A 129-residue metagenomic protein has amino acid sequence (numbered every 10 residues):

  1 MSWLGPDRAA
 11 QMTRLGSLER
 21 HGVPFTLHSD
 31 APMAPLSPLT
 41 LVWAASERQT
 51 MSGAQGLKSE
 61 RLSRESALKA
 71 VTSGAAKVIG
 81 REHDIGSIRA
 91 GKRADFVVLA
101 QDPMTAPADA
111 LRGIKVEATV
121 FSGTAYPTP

Functional and structural regions predicted by a protein language model:
M1-T105, D109, E117-S122: His/Asp/Glu-enriched, well-ordered alpha-helical/loop segment that forms or immediately abuts the divalent-metal
I114: Conserved catalytic core of nucleotide polymerization and phosphodiester-bond processing enzymes
